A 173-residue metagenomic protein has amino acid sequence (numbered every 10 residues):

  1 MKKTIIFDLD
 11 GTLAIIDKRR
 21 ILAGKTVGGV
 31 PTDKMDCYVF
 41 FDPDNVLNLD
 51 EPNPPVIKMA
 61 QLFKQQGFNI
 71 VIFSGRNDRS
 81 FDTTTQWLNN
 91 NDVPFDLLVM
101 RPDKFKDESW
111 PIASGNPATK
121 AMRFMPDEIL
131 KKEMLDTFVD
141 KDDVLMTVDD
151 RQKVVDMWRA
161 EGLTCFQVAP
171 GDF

Functional and structural regions predicted by a protein language model:
M1-K3, G67-N69, D142-L145, L163: Short coil/turn segments at beta-strand junctions that form active-site/ligand-binding loops
K3-K106: Alpha-helical substrate-recognition element adjacent to the catalytic core
T26-V27, S109, D156, V168: Short, surface-exposed, charged/polar-biased interaction segments
P52-V56, E128-K131, R151: Amphipathic coiled-coil/heptad-repeat helices and related helical stalk/stem segments that mediate oligomerization
D78-L145: Substrate-recognition "cap/lid" segment bordering the active-site pocket of phosphatases
L135, D142-F173: Acidic, Mg2+-coordinating phosphoryl-transfer loop and its flanking beta/alpha structural elements, shared across
